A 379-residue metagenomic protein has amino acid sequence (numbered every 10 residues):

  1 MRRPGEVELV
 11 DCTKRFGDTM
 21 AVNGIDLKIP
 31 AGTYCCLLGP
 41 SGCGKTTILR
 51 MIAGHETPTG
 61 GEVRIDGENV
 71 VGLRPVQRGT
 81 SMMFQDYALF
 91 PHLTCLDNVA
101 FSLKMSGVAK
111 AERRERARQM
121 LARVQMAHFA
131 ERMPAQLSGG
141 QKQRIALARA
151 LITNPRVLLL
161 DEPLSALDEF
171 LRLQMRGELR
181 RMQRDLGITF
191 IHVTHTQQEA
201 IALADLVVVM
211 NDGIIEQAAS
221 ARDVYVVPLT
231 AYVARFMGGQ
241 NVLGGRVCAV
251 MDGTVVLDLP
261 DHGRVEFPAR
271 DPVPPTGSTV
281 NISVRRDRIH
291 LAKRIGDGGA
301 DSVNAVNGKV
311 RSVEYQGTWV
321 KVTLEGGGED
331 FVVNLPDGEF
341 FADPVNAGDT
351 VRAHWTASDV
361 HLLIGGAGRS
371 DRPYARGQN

Functional and structural regions predicted by a protein language model:
L38-P40: The feature captures the beta-strand-to-loop junction immediately N-terminal to the Walker
A53: Helix-to-loop junction immediately C-terminal to a conserved catalytic motif
T59-E62, E112, D212, G244: Conserved coupling/switch loops of ABC nucleotide-binding domains, chiefly the family-specific signature
G61-N69: Conserved ABC transporter NBD signature motif
P75-S81, Q85-R235: ABC ATPase nucleotide-binding domains
Q240, A249-N379: Non-catalytic connector elements of ABC transporters
